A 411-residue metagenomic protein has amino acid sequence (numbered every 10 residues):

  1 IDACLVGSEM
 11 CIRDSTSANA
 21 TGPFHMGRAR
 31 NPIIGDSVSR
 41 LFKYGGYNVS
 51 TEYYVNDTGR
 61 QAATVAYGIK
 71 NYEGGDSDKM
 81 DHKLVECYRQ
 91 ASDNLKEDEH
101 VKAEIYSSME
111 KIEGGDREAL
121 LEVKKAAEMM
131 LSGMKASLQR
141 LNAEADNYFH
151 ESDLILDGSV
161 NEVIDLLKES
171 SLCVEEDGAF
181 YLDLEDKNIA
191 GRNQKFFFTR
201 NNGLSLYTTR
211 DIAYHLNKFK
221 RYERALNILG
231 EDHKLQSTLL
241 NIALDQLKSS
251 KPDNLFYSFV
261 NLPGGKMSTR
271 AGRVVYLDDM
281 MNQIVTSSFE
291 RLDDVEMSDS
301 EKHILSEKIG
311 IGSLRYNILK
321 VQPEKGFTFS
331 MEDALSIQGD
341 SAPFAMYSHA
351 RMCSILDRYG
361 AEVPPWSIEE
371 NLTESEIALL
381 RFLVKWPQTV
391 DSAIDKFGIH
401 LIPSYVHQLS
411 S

Functional and structural regions predicted by a protein language model:
I1-G7, C11-I12: Single conserved hydrophobic/aromatic residue that forms the stacking wall/gate of nucleotide- or nucleobase-binding
R13-S411: Non-catalytic interaction-recognition regions
